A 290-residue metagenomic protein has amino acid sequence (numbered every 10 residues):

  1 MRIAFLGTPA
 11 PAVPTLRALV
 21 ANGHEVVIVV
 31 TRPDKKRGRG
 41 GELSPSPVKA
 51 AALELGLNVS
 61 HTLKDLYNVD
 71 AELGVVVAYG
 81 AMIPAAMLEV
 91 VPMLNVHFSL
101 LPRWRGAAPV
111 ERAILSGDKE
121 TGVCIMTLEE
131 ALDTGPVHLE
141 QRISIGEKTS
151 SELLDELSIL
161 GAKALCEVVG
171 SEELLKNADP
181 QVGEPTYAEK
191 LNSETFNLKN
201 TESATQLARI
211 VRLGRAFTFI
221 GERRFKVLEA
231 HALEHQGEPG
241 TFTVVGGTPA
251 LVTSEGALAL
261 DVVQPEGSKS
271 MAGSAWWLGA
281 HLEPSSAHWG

Functional and structural regions predicted by a protein language model:
M1: Nucleotide donor/acceptor-binding cores
A4-T8, P14, V29-R32, R37-P47 (+1 more regions): Active-site-proximal cofactor/substrate-binding loop regions of enzyme domains
T8-P9, T195: Structural motif
A10-P11, M82, L132, F225: Short alpha-helical
A18-H24: A short, Lys/Arg-enriched amphipathic alpha-helix followed by its capping loop at the start of a domain
N22, L73-Y187: Donor/substrate-binding cores of folate-linked one-carbon enzymes
V27, L94, G135-H138, L228 (+1 more regions): A short, local hydrophobic-aromatic micro-motif
V182-G290: Internal anion-binding site segments
